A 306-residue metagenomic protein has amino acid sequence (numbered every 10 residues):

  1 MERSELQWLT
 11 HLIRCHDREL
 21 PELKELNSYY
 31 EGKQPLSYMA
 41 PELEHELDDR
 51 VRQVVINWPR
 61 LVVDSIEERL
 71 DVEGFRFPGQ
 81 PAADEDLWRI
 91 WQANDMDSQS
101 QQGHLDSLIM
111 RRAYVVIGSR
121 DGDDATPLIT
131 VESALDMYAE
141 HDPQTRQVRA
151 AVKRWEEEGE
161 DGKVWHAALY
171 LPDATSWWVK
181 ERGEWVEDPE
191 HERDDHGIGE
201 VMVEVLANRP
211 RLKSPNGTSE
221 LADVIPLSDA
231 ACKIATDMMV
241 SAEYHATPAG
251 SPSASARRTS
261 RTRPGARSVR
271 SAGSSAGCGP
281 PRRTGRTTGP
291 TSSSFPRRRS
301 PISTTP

Functional and structural regions predicted by a protein language model:
M1-I129: Extended, helix-rich architectural segments
R3-T10, E31-I56, E181, A246-P264 (+1 more regions): Short charge-dense sequence patches
R50, I66-R69, E73, G103 (+4 more regions): Generic hydrophobic, helix-prone segments enriched in Leu/Val/Ile
R76-P81, S100, Y114, D121 (+5 more regions): Solvent-exposed, flexible loop/coil residues
Q102-H104, Y114-G217: Extended, regular secondary-structure scaffolds
P189-P306: Extended, charged amphipathic alpha-helical segments
